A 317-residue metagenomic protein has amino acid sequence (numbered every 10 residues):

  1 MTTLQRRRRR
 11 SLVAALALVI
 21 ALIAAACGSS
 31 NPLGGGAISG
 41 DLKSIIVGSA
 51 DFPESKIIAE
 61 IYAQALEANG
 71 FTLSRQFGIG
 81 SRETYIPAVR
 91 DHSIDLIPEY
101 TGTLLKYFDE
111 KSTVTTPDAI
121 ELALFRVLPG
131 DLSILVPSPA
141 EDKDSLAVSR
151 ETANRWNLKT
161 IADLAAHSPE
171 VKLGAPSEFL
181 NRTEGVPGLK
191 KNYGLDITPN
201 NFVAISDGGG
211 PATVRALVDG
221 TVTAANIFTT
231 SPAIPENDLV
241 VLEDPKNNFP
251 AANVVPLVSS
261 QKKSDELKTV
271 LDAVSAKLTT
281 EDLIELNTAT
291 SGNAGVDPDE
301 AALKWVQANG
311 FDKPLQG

Functional and structural regions predicted by a protein language model:
A21-A26: C-terminal motif of bacterial Sec signal peptides marking the signal peptidase cleavage site
G28-N31: Bacterial signal peptide processing site
G35, S39-E60, F77-R82, E178-N181 (+1 more regions): Extracytoplasmic "Venus flytrap"
P53-T72, R90, I94, P187-Y193: Short, polar/charged alpha-helical segment
F108-L135, D196, T221, A233-K246: Ligand-binding "clamshell"
P117-A175, A276-T280: A conserved helix-loop-strand patch within extracytoplasmic ligand-binding domains of the periplasmic binding
D144-N154, A252-D265: A bilobed periplasmic-binding-protein/Venus flytrap-type ligand-binding module shared by bacterial periplasmic
E170-D244: Ligand-binding pocket segment of bilobal, Venus flytrap-like solute-binding proteins
